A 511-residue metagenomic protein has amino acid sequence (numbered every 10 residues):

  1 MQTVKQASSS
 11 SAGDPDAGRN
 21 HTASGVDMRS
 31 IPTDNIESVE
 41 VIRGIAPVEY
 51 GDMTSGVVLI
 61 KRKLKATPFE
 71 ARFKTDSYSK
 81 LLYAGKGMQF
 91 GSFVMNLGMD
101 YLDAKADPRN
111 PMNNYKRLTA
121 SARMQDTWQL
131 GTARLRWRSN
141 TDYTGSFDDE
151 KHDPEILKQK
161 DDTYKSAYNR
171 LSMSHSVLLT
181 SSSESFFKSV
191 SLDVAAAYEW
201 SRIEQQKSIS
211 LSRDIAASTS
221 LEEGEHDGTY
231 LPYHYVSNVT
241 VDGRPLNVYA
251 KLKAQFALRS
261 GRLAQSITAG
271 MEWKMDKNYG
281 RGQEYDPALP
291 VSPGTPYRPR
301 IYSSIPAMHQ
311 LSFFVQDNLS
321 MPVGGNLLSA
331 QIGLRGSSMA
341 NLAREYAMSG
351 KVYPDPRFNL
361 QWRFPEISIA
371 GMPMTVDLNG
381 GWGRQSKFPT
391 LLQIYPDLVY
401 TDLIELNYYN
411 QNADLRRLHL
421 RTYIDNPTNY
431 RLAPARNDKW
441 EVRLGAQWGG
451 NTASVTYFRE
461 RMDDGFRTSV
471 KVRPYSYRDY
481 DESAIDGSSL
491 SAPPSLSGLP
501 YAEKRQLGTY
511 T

Functional and structural regions predicted by a protein language model:
Q2-V41: Short acidic/polar hinge/loop motifs at secondary-structure boundaries that mediate gating or recognition
G25-R29, E49-R72: N-terminal periplasmic accessory domains that precede and gate Gram-negative outer-membrane beta-barrel machines
E70-D103, N110-D193, A197: Transmembrane beta-barrel wall of Gram-negative outer-membrane proteins
T75-S79, F90-S92, Y101-K105, T141-D149 (+8 more regions): Transmembrane beta-strands of outer-membrane beta-barrel pores
W128-S146, Y164-E345: Face-selective signature of the C-terminal outer-membrane beta-barrel domain
L211-H234, K277-S303, L398-N426, R473-E503: Surface-exposed loop/turn segments flanking beta-strands in extracellular/periplasmic regions
Y249, A433, T452-T511: Outer membrane beta-barrel strand-and-loop segments of large Gram-negative receptors, especially TonB-dependent
S304-T452, T456-R461: Structural signature of Gram-negative outer-membrane beta-barrels, strongest in the C-terminal barrel of TonB-dependent
